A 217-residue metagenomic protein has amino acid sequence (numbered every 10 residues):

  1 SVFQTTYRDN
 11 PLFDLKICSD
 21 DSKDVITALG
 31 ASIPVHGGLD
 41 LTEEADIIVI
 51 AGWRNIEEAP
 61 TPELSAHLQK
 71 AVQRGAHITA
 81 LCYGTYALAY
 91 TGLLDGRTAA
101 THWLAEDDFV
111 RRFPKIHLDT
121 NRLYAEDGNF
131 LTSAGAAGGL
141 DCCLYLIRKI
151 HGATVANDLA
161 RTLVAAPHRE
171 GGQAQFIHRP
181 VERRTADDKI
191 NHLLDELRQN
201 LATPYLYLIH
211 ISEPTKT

Functional and structural regions predicted by a protein language model:
S1-F3: Short, solvent-exposed amphipathic alpha-helices that sit in or adjacent to ligand/effector-binding or catalytic
T5, D9, K16-I17, D21 (+3 more regions): Active-site-adjacent pocket-lining segments in enzyme domains
T27, T101, T132, T215-T217: Ser/Thr-centric signal marking residues that sit in or immediately flank functional binding/regulatory motifs
T27-H36: Short gly/ser/thr-rich secondary-structure transition/capping motifs
Y207-T217: Residue-level detector of conserved catalytic or cofactor/ligand-binding positions in enzyme active sites
